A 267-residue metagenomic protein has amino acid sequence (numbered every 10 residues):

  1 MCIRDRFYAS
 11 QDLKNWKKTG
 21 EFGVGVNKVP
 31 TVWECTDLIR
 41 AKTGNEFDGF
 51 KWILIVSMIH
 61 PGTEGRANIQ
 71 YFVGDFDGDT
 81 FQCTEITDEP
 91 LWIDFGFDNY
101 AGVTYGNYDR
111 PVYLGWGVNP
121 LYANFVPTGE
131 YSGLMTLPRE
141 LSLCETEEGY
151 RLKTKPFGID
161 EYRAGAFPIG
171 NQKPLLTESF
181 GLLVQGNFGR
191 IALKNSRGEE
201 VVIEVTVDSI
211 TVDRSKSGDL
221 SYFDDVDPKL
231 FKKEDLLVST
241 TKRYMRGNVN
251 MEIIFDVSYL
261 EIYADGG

Functional and structural regions predicted by a protein language model:
M1-I3: Short, small-residue-biased leader/transition segments that mark boundaries at the very start of proteins
D5-F7, G62-V73, N124, L137: Structural motif
F7-S10, L141: Conserved Ser/Thr-centered positions that define the repeating blades of beta-propeller domains
S10-K17, G78-Q82: Asp-box/BNR beta-propeller loop motif
G23-V29: Short coil/turn segments at the loop-to-beta-strand junctions that recur within blades of beta-propeller repeat folds
V29-T36, G96-Y100: Repeat-based blade/solenoid architectures
T36-E46, T104-Y105: Beta-propeller blade termini
F47, V73-G267: Beta-rich accessory regions
